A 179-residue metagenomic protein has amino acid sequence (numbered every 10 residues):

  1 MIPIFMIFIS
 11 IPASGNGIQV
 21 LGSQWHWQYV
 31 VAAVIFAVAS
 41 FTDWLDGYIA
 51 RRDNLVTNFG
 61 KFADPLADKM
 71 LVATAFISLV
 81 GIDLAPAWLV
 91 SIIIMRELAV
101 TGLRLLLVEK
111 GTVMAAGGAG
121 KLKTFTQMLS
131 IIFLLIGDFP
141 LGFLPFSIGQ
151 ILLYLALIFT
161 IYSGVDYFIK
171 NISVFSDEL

Functional and structural regions predicted by a protein language model:
M1-L179: Alpha-helical transmembrane bundles and membrane-interface segments of multipass inner-membrane proteins
